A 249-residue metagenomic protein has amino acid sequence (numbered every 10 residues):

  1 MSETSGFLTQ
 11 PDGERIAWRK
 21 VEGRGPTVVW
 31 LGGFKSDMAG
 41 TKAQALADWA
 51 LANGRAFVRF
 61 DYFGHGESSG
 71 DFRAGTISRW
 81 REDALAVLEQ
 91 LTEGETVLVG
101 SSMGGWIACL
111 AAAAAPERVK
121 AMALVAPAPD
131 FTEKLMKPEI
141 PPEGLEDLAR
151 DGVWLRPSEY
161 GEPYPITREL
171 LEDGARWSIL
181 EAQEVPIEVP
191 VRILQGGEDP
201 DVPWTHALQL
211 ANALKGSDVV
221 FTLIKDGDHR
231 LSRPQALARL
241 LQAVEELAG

Functional and structural regions predicted by a protein language model:
M1-G23: N-terminal cap/lid segment of alpha/beta-hydrolase-fold proteins
G13, R118-I224, D228-A248: The alpha/beta-hydrolase serine catalytic core
G25-G33: Short beta-strand element of the alpha/beta-hydrolase
F34-A47, T205: The serine-hydrolase catalytic nucleophile loop
A47-S69: Conserved alpha/beta-hydrolase
A74-L91: Alpha/beta-hydrolase active-site loop
T92-S102: Alpha/beta-hydrolase fold nucleophile elbow
G105-P116, M122: Short glycine-enriched nucleophile-adjacent loop and the immediately C-terminal alpha-helix near the catalytic center
